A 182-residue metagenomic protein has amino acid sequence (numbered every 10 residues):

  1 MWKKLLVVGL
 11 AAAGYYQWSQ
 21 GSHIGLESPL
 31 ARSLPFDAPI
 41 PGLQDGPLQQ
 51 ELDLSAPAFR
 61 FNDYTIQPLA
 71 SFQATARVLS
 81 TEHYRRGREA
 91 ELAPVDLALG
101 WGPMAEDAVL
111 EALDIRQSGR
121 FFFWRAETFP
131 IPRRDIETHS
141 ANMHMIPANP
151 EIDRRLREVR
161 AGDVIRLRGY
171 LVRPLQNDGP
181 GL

Functional and structural regions predicted by a protein language model:
M1-L182: OB-fold and OB-like single-stranded nucleic-acid-recognition modules and their adjacent interaction interfaces
